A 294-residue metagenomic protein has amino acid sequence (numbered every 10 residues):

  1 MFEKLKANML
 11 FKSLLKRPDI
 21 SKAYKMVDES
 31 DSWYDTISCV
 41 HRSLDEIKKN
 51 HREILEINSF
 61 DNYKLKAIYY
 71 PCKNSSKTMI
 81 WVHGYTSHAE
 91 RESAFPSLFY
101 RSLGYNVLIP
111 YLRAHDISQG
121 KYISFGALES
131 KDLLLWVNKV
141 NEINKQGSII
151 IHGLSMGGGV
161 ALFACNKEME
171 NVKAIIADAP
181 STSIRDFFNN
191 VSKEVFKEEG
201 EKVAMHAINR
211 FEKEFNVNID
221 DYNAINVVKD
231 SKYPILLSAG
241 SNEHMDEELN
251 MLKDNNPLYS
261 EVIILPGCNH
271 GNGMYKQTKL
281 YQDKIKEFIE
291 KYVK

Functional and structural regions predicted by a protein language model:
M1-N58: An N-terminal hydrophobic leader/cap segment in hydrolases
Y85-F99, L112: The serine-hydrolase catalytic nucleophile loop
A89, R113-N144, S148: Catalytic nucleophile-loop/oxyanion-hole region of alpha/beta-hydrolase and closely related hydrolase-like folds
F99-Q119: Conserved alpha/beta-hydrolase
F163-V217, I264: Hydrolase active-site cap/lid region
S231-K232, L237-A239: Short beta-strand/loop motif that positions the catalytic acidic residue of the alpha/beta-hydrolase fold
E243-L249: Conserved alpha/beta-hydrolase "acid-adjacent" motif
C268-K279: Catalytic histidine-centered segment of alpha/beta-hydrolase-like enzymes
